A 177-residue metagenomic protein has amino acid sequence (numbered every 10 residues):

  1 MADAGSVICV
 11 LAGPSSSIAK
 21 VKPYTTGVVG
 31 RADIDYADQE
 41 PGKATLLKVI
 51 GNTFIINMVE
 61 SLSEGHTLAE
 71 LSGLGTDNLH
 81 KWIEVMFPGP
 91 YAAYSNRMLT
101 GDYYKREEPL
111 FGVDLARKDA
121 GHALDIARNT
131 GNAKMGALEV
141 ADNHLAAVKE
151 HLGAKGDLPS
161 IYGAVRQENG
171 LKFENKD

Functional and structural regions predicted by a protein language model:
M1-T53: Rossmann-fold dinucleotide-binding core
V10, I18, I56, G156-L158 (+1 more regions): Basic, gly/Ser/Thr/Pro-rich low-complexity segments located predominantly at protein N termini
G30-D33, P88, G170: Generic structural signal for secondary-structure transition and capping sites
K43-A164, E168: Helical "substrate-binding/catalytic lid" subdomain of Rossmann-like NAD(P)-dependent dehydrogenases/reductases
G170-D177: Eukaryotic N-terminal low-complexity, Ser/Thr- and Lys/Arg-rich leader segments that predominantly function as
